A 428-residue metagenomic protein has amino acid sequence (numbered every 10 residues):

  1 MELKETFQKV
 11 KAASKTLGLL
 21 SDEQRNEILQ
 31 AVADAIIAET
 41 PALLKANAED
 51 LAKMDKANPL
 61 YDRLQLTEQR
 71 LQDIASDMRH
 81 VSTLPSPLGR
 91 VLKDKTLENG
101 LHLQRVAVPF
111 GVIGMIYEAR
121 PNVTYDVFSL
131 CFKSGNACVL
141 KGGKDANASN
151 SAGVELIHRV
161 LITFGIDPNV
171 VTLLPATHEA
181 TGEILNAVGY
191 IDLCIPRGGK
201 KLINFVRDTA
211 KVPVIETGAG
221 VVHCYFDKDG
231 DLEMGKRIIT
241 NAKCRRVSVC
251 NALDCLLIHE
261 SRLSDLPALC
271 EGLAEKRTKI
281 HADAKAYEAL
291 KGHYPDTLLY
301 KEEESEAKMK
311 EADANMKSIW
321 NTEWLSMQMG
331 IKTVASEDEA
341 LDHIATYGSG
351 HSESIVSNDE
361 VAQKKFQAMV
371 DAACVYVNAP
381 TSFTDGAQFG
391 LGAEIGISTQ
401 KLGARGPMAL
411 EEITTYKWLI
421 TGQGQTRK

Functional and structural regions predicted by a protein language model:
M1-H102: N-terminal Rossmann-like NAD(P)+-binding subdomain of aldehyde/semialdehyde dehydrogenases
L3, D22, L232, L263 (+2 more regions): Residues at or immediately preceding the N-termini of alpha-helices
A13-L20, A35-E39, A46, D50 (+15 more regions): Change "in soluble alpha/beta enzymes" to "in soluble alpha/beta proteins
D22-Q24, G165-V171, V247-A252, K279-K285 (+3 more regions): Flexible, glycine/charged-enriched surface loops at secondary-structure junctions
T40, A119, D126-S134, T163 (+2 more regions): ALDH superfamily catalytic-core signature
T83, L92-E233: Rossmann-like NAD(P) dinucleotide-binding subdomain of oxidoreductase/dehydrogenase enzymes
E311-K428: Conserved C-terminal structural/oligomerization subdomain of aldehyde/semialdehyde dehydrogenase
